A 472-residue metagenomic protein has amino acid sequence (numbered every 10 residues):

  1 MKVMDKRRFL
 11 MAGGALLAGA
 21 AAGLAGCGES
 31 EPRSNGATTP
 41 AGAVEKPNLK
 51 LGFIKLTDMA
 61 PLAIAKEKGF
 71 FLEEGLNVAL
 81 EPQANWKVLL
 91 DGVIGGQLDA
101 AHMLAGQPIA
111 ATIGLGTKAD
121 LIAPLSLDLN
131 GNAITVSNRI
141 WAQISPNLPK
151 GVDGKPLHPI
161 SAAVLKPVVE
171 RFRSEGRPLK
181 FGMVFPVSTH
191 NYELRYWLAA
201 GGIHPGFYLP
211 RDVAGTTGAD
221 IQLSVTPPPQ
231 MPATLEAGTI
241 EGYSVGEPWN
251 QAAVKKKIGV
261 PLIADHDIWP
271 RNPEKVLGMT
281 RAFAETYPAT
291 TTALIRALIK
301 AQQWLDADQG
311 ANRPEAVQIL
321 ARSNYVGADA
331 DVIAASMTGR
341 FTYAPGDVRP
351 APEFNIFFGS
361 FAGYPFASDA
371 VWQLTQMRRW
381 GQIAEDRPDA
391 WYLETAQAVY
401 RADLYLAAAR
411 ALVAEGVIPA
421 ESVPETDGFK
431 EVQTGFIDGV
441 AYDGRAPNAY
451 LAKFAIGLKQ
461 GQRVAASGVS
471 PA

Functional and structural regions predicted by a protein language model:
M1-A18: N-terminal secretory signal peptides and thylakoid transit peptides that target proteins across membranes
G19, K150-T189, E193, A293-G339: Ligand-binding clefts/hinges and TM-proximal coupling segments of bilobed small-molecule sensing domains
C27-N35: Bacterial lipoprotein signal-peptidase II cleavage site
G36-S224, E236-A237, E241-V254, I258-R271: Short, glycine-/small- and polar/acidic-enriched structural segments that line small-molecule recognition paths
I134-T135, V276-M279, F283-A284: Short glycine- and hydrophobic/aromatic-rich loop-to-beta-strand nucleating segment in the catalytic cores
T286-D403: Secondary-structure end/capping motifs
V371-A472: Conserved C-terminal helix/tail region of periplasmic/extracytoplasmic solute-binding proteins
